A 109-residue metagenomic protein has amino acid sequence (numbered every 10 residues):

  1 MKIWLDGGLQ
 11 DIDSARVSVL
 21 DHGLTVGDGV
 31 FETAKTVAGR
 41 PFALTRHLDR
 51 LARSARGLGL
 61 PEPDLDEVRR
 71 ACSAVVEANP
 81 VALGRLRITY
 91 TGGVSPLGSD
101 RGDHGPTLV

Functional and structural regions predicted by a protein language model:
M1-V109: Conserved alpha/beta cores of soluble small-molecule-handling proteins
